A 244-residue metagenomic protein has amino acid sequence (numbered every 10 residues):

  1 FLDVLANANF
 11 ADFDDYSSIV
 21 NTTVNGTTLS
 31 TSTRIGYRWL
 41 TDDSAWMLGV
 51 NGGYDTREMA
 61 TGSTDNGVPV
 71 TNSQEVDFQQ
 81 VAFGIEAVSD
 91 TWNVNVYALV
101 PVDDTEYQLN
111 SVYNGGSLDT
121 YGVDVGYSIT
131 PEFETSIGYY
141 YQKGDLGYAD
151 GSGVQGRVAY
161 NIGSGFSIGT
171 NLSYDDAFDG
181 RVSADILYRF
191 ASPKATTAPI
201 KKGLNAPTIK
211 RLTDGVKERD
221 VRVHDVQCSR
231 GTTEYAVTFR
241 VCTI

Functional and structural regions predicted by a protein language model:
F1-T22, V50-E58, V94-V102, T135-K143 (+2 more regions): Transmembrane beta-strand segments that form the barrel wall of outer-membrane beta-barrel proteins
F10-T23, G62-S73, E106-G115, G122 (+1 more regions): Extracellular loop and loop/strand-boundary signature of outer-membrane beta-barrel proteins
N25-T31, W46, D77-V81, V88-D90 (+3 more regions): Residues that define the transmembrane beta-barrel architecture of outer-membrane proteins
T28-G53, A87, T91-N93: Gram-negative (and chloroplast) outer-membrane scaffold detector with strong preference for beta-barrel transmembrane
T33-Y37, F83-S89, V123-Y127, G156-Y160 (+1 more regions): Residues on the lipid-exposed face of transmembrane beta-strands in outer-membrane beta-barrel proteins
W39-S44, V88-T91, Y127-F133, Y160-S164 (+1 more regions): Outer-membrane beta-barrel strand-turn architecture
Q74-E106: Amphipathic alpha-helical interface segments within eukaryotic helical scaffold and small GTPase-regulatory domains
Y107-S117, G122, E134, G144-G147 (+2 more regions): Flexible, glycine-rich linker and terminal segments associated with outer-membrane beta-barrel/transport systems
